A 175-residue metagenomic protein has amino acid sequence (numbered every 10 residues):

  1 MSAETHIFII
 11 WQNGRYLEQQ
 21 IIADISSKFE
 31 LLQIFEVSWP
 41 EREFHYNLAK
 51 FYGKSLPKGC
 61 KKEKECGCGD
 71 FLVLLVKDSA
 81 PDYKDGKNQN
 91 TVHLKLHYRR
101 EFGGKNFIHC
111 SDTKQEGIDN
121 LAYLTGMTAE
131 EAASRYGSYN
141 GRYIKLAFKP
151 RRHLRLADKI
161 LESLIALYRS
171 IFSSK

Functional and structural regions predicted by a protein language model:
M1-Y168: Non-catalytic terminal and connector segments of soluble metabolic enzymes
I171-F172: Short, aromatic- and cysteine-enriched interfacial helices/patches that mediate contacts at lipid membranes
K175: Catalytic metal-binding acidic patch
